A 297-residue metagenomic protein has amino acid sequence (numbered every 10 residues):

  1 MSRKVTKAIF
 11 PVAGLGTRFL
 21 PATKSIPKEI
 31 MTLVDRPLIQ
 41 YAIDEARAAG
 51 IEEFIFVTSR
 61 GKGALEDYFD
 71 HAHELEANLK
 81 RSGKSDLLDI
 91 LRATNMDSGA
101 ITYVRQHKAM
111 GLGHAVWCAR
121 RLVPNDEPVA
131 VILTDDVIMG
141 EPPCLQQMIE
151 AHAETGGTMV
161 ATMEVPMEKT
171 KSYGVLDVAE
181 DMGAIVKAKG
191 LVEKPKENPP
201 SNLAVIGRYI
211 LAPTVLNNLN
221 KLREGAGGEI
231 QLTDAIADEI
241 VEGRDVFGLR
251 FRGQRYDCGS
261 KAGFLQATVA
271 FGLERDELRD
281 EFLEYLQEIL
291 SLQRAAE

Functional and structural regions predicted by a protein language model:
M1-F10, R18, R36-P128, M139-G140 (+1 more regions): Conserved N-terminal catalytic core of the sugar/cofactor nucleotidyltransferase
S2-A8, D280-Q287: Positively charged, low-complexity intrinsically disordered leader regions
A13, T58-S59, T134, M163 (+1 more regions): Cofactor-binding loop segments of dinucleotide-utilizing enzymes, especially the Rossmann-like FAD- and NAD(P)+-binding
G14, R60, D136, P143 (+2 more regions): Alpha-helix/helix-capping structural signal
L15, I26, G61, R252-Q254 (+1 more regions): A generic "binding-loop/recognition-motif" signal
S25-Q40: Short catalytic helix/loop segments, enriched in acidic residues and glycine and frequently bearing histidine
L75-N78, R92-V178, L211, L219-L222: Conserved beta-loop-beta/alpha segment of the NTase-like Rossmann-fold superfamily that binds/positions NTPs
I149-A153, M182-E284: Catalytic-core segments of class I nucleotidyltransferases/pyrophosphorylases that form NMP-activated intermediates
